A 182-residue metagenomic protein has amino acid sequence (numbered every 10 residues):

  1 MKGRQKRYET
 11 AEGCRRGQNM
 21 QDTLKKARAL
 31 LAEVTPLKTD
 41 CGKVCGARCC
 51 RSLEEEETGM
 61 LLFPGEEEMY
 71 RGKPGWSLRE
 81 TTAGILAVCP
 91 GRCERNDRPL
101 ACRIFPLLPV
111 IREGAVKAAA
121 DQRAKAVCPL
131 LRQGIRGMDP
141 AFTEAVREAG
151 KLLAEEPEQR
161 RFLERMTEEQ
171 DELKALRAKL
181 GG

Functional and structural regions predicted by a protein language model:
K2-G182: Short loop/turn segments that flank or connect secondary-structure elements
